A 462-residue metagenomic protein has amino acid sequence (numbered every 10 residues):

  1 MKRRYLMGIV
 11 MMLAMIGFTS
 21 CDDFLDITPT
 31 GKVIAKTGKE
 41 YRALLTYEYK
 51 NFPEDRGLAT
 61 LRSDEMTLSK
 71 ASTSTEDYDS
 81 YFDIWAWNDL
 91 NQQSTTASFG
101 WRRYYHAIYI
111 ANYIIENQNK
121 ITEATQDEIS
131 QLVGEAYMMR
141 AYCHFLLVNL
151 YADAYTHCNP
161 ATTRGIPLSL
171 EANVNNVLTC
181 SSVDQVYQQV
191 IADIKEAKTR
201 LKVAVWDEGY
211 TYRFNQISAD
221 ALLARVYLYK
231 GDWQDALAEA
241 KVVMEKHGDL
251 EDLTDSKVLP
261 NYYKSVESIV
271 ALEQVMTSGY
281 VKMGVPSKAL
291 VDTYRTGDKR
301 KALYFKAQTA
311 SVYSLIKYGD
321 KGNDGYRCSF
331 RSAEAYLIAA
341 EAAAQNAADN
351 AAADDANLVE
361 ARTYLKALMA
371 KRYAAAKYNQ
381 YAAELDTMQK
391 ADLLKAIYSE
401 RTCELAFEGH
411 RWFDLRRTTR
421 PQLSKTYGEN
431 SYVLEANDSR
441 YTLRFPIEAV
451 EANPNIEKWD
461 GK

Functional and structural regions predicted by a protein language model:
M15-F18: Bacterial Sec-type N-terminal signal peptides, specifically the leucine/valine-rich hydrophobic h-region
S20-T67, A240, R362, R420-K462: Membrane-proximal, proline-rich intrinsically disordered regions
G31-K36, L61-T75, D153-T162, V203-G279 (+1 more regions): Short, surface-exposed recognition loops and adjoining beta-strand edges that mediate ligand/DNA contacts, enriched
A35, Y41-L45, Y49, D184-Q185 (+5 more regions): Extended ligand-binding clefts on enzyme/binding-domain cores
D79-Y151, S181, K198-K202, W206 (+3 more regions): Conserved, well-structured interaction surfaces
